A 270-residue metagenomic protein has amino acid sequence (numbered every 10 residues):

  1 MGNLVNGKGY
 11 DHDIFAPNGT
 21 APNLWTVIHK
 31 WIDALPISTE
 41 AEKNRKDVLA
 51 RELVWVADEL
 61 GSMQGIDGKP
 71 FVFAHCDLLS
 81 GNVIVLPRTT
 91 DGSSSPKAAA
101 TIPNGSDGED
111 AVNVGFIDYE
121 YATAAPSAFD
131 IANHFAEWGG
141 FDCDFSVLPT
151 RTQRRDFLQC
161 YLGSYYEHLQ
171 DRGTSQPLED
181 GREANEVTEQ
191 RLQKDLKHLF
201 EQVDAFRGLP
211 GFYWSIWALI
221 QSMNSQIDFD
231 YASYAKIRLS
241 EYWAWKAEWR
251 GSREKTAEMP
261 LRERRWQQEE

Functional and structural regions predicted by a protein language model:
N3-C76, S80, L86-V112, S127 (+1 more regions): An alpha-helical support segment within catalytic cores of ATP-dependent transferases
N44-V56, T150-Q153, F157, D228-W243: Extended, well-ordered alpha-helical scaffold segments
V83, A124-P126, C143: Conserved protein kinase catalytic core
D91-G92, A132-F135, S233: Glycine-rich, phosphate-binding/catalytic loops in enzymes
I117-A122: Activation of the activation-loop gatekeeper triad in protein kinase-fold domains
A128-N185, G208-Q226: Active-site activation/catalytic loop segments of kinase-like enzymes and analogous catalytic loops in related
A184-K197, P210-E270: ATP/Mg2+ or Mg2+-diphosphate-binding catalytic cores that bind nucleotide phosphates or diphosphates via glycine-rich
E201, A205-L209: Start-of-helix signal in alpha-solenoid helical-repeat scaffolds, especially tetratricopeptide repeats
